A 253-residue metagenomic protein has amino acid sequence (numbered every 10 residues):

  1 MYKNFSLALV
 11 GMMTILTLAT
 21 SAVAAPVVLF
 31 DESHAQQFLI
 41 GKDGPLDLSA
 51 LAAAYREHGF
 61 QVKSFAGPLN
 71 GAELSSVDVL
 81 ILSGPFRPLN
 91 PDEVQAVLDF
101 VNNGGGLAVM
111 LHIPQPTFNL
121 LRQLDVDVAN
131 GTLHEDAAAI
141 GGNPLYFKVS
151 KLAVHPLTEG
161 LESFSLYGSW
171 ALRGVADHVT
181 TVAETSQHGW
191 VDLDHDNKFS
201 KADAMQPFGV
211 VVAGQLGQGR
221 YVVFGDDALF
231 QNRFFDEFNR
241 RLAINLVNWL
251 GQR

Functional and structural regions predicted by a protein language model:
M1-L9: Bacterial N-terminal signal peptides that target proteins for export
Y2-K3, I15, P26: N-terminal leader/targeting segments
A8-T17: Bacterial N-terminal signal peptides
A19-S21: N-terminal signal peptide c-region/cleavage motif recognized by signal peptidases
V23-R253: Short, surface-exposed patches at the edges or C-terminal ends of soluble domains, predominantly
